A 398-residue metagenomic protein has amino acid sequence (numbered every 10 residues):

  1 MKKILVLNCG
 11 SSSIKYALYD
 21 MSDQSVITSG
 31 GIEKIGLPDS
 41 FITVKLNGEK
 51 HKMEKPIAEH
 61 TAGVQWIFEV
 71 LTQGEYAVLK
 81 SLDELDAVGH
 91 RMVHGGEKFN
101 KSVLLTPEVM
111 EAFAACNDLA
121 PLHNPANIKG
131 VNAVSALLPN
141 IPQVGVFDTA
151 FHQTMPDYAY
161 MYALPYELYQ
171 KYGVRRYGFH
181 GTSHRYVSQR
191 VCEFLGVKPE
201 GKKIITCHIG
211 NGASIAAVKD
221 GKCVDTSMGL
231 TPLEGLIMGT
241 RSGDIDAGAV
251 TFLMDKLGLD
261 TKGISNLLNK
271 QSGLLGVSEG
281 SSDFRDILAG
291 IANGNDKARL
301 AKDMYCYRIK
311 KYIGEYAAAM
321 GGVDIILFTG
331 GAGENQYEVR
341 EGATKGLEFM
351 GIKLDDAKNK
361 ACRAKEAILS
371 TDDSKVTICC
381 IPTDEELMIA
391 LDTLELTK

Functional and structural regions predicted by a protein language model:
M1-G96: N-terminal glycine/serine-rich phosphate-binding loop of ATP-dependent small-molecule kinases, especially carbohydrate
S13, D324-G346: Glycine-rich phosphate-binding loops at beta-strand->alpha-helix junctions
V70-L85, V191-K198, I313-D324: Phosphate/pyrophosphate-binding loops at sites that engage ATP/ADP/AMP, CoA/4′-phosphopantetheine, polyphosphate
L71, E75-H123, V144, A150-A159: Short beta-strand-loop/turn "lid" adjacent to the catalytic site in phosphate-handling enzymes
H90, P121-N124, P142-F147, Q153 (+4 more regions): General beta-strand structural signal in soluble alpha/beta enzymes
F151-K256: Glycine-rich phosphate-binding loop of actin/hexokinase-like ATP-binding domains
N266, G273-V277, F284-A319: Adenine-nucleotide phosphate-binding core of ATP-dependent small-molecule kinases
Y337, E341-E385: Conserved phosphate-binding/catalytic loops in two-lobed NTP-binding clefts
